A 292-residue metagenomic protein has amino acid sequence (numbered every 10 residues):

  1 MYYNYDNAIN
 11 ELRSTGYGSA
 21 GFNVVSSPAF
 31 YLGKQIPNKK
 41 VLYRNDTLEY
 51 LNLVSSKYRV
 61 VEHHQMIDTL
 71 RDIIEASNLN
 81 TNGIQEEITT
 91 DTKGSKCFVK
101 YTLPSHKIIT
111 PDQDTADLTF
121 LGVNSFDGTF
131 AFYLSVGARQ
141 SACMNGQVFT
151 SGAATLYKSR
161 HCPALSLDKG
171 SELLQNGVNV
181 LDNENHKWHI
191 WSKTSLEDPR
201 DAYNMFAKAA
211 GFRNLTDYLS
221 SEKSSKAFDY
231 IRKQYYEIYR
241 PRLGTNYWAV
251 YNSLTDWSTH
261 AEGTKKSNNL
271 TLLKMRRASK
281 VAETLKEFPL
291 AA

Functional and structural regions predicted by a protein language model:
M1-R71: Feature for intrinsically disordered/low-complexity regulatory segments and propeptides
M1-S27, T89, P104-A292: Intrinsically disordered, low-complexity regions enriched in serine/threonine
K40-V41, K100, L121: Generic structural signal for residues positioned in beta-strands
L48, N52, G83, L156-S159: Generic, low-specificity signal for short hydrophobic/alpha-helical stretches with a mild N-terminal bias, encompassing
L53, V61, M66, R71 (+4 more regions): Structured alpha/beta or helical-core interaction and ligand-binding surfaces enriched in interleaved
E75-S105: A short acidic/basic microdomain associated with nuclease active sites
